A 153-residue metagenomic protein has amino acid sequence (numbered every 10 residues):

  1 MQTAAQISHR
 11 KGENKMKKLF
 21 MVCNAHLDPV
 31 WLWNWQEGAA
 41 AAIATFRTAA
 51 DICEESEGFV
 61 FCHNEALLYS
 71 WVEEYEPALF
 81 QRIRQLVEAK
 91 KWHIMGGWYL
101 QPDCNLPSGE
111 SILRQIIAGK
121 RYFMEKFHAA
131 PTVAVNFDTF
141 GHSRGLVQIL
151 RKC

Functional and structural regions predicted by a protein language model:
M1-C153: Carbohydrate-active enzymes and regulators
